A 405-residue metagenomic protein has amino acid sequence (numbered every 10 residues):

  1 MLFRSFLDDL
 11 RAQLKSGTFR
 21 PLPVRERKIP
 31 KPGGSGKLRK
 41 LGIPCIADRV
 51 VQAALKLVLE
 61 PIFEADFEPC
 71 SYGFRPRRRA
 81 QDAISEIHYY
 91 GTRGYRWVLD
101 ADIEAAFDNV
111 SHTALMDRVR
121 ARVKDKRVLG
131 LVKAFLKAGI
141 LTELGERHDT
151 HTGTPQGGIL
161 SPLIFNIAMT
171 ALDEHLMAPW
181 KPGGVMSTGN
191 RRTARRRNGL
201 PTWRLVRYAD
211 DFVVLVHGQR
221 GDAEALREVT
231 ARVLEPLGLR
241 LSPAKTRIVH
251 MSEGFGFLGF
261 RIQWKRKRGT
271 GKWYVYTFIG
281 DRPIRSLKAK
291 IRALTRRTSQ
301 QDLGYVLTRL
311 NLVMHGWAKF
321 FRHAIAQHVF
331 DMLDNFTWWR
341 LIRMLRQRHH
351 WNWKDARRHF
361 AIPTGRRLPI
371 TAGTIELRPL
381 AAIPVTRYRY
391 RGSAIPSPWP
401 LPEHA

Functional and structural regions predicted by a protein language model:
M1-A405: Non-catalytic terminal/accessory segments
